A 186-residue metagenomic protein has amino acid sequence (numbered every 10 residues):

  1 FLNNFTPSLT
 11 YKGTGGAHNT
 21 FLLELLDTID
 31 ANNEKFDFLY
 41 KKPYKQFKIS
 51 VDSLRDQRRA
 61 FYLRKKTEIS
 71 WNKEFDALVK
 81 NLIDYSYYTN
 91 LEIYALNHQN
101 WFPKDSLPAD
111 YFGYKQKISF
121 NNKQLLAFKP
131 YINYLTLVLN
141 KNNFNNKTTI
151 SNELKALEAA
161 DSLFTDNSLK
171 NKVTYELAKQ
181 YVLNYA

Functional and structural regions predicted by a protein language model:
L2-A186: Oxidative protein folding and maturation machinery
